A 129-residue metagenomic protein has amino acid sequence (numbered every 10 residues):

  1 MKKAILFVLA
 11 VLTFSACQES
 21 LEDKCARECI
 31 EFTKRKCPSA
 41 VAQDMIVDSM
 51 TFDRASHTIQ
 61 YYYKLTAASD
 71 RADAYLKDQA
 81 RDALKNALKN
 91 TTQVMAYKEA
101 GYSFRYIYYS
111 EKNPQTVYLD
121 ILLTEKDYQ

Functional and structural regions predicted by a protein language model:
A4-F14: Sec-dependent N-terminal signal peptides
C17-S20: Bacterial signal peptide processing site
A26-I46: Post-signal peptide N-terminal segment of mature Sec-exported envelope proteins
V41-T66: Short edge beta-strands and adjacent turn/loop segments
Y63-A67, Y108-S110, L123: A mature extracytoplasmic/lumenal domain signature
R71-Y97: Short, non-transmembrane amphipathic alpha-helical segments
L88-T116: A short amphipathic beta-strand at an alpha->beta junction
T116-Q129: Short, low-complexity, Pro/Ser/Thr/Gly-rich segments in the mature regions of secreted, periplasmic
